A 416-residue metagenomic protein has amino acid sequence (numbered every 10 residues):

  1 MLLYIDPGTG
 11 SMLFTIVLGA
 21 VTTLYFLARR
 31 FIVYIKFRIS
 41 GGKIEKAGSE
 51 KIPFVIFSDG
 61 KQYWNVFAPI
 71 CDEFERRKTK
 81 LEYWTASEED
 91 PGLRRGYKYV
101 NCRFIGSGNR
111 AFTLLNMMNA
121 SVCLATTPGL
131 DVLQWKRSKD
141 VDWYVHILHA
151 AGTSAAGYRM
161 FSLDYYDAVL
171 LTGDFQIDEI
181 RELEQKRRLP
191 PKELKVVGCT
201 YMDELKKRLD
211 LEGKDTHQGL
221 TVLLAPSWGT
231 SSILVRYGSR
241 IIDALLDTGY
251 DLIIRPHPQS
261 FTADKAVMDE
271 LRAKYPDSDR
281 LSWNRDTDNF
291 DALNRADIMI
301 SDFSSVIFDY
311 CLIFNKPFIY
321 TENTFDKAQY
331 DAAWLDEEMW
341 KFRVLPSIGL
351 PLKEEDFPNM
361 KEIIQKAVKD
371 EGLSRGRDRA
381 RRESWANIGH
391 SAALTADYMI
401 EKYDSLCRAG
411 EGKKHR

Functional and structural regions predicted by a protein language model:
M1-G8: Short, strongly hydrophobic alpha-helical membrane anchors
F14-T113, K402, H415-R416: N-terminal pre-catalytic "stem/leader" segment of glycosyltransferase-like enzymes
A68, R95-S162: Extended catalytic core of nucleotide-activated donor transferases of GT-like folds
T85-K98, D247-W283: Catalytic donor nucleotide-activated moiety binding site of glycosyltransferases and closely related
A111-F112, A266-F308, I313: Donor nucleotide-activated moiety binding/catalytic core segment of transferases that use nucleotide-activated donors
S162-L234, P258-F261: A nucleotide-sugar donor-handling region in carbohydrate enzymes
P191, S305-E383: Catalytic binding pocket for nucleotide-activated donors in carbohydrate/polymer assembly enzymes
I388-R416: C-terminal alpha-helical cap of glycosyltransferases
